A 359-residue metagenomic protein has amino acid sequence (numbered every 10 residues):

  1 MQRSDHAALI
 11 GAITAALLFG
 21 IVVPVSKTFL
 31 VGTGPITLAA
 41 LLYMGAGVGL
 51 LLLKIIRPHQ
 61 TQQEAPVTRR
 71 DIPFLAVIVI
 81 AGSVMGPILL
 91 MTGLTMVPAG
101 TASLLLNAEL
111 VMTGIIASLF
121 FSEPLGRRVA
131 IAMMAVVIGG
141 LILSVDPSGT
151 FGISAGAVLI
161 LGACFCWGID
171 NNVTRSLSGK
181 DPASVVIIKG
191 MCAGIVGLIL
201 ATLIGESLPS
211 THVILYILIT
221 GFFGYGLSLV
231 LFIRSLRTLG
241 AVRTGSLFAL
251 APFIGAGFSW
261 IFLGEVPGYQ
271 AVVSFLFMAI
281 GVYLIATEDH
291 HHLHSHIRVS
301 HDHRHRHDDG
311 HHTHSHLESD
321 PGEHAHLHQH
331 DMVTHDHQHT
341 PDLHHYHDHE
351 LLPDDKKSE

Functional and structural regions predicted by a protein language model:
M1-L42, G149-S176: Glycine-/small-residue-enriched transmembrane alpha-helix faces in small-molecule transporters and effluxers
A8, V31-M85, M112, C166-D170 (+2 more regions): Transmembrane alpha-helices of multi-pass small-molecule transport proteins
L9-I13, T68-I78, L125-V137, G156-A157 (+2 more regions): Cytoplasmic-side transmembrane-helix entry/capping segments in multi-pass membrane proteins
A15-A16, A39-L41, S83, P87 (+3 more regions): Helix-helix packing/entry segments at the starts of transmembrane helices
L18-V23, L51, I55-A102, L106 (+2 more regions): Specific transmembrane alpha-helical segments of multi-pass solute transporters/efflux pumps, especially DMT/EamA
V22, G45-G49, L105-L119, A135 (+3 more regions): Alpha-helical transmembrane segments of compact multi-pass small-molecule transporters, enriched in specific families
F29, L38, L42, G93 (+5 more regions): Hydrophobic/aromatic residues within transmembrane alpha-helices of multi-pass small-molecule transporters
L50, I116, L125-V145, C164 (+4 more regions): Hydrophobic transmembrane alpha-helices of multi-pass small-molecule transport proteins
